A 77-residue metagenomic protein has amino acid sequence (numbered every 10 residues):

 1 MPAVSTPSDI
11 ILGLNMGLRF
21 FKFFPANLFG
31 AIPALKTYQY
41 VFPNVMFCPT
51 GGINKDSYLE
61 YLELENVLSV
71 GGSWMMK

Functional and structural regions predicted by a protein language model:
M1-T6, I10, R19-L28, C48: Catalytic beta/alpha-barrel core
S8-M16, P33, Q39-P43, F47 (+1 more regions): Catalytic cores of alpha/beta
N27-G30, K55-D56, K77: Short, small-residue-enriched loops and turns at beta-alpha junctions that line or gate enzyme active sites
G72-W74: Short beta->alpha transition motifs characteristic of CBS
